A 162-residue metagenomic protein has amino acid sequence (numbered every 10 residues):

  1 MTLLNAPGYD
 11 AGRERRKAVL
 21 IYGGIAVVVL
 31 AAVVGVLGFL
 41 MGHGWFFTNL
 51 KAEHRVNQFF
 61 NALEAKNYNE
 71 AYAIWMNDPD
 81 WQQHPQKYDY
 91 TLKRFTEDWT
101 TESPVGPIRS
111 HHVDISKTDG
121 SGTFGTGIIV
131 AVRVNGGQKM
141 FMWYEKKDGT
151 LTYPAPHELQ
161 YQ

Functional and structural regions predicted by a protein language model:
L4, T101-P104, L151-Y153: Compositionally biased, intrinsically disordered/low-complexity regions enriched for serine, proline and threonine
N5-N61, A65: Short, low-complexity N-terminal intrinsically disordered segments enriched in polar/charged residues
A11-E14, V19-L20, A131-Q162: Short beta-strand edge/turn micro-motifs at domain boundaries
G42-G44, H84, D89, G149: Short, flexible coil/linker elements and helix-boundary hinge sites characteristic of intrinsically disordered
Q58, N69-V134: Short solvent-exposed beta->alpha transition segments
L63-E64, W99, I128, E145: Prokaryotic Sec-type signal peptides and long signal-anchor helices with extended Leu/Ile/Val-rich h-regions
